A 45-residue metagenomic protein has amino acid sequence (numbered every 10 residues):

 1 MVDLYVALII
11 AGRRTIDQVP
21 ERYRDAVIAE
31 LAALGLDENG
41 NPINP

Functional and structural regions predicted by a protein language model:
M1-P45: Viral virion structural and adsorption modules
